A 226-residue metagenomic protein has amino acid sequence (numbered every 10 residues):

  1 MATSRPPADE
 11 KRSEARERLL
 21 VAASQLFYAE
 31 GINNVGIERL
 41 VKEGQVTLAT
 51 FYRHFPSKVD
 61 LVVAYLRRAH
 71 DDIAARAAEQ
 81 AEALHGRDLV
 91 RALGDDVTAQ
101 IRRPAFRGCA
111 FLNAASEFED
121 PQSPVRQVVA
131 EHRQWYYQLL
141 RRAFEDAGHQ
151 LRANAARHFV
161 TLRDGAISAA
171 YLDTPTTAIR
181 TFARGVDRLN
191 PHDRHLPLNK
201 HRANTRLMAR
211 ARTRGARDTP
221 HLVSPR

Functional and structural regions predicted by a protein language model:
M1-E14, R194-R226: N-terminal intrinsically disordered/low-complexity leader segments
R12-A23, L40, Y65-A69, I73 (+1 more regions): Generic hydrophobic, amphipathic alpha-helix propensity
R18, A22, L26-D60: Helix-turn-helix
F55, D60-A69, R76: Alpha-helical DNA-contacting segments of helix-turn-helix folds
A64, A78-A105, A156-F159: Hydrophobic alpha-helical connector segments
A74, D88-R91, P121-D146, R157: Amphipathic alpha-helical packing segments from all-alpha helical-bundle domains
R103-Q127: Amphipathic alpha-helical segments used for helix-helix packing
P124-E131, E145-L189, D193-R202: Hydrophobic/aromatic-rich alpha-helical bundle segments in the mid-to-C-terminal region
